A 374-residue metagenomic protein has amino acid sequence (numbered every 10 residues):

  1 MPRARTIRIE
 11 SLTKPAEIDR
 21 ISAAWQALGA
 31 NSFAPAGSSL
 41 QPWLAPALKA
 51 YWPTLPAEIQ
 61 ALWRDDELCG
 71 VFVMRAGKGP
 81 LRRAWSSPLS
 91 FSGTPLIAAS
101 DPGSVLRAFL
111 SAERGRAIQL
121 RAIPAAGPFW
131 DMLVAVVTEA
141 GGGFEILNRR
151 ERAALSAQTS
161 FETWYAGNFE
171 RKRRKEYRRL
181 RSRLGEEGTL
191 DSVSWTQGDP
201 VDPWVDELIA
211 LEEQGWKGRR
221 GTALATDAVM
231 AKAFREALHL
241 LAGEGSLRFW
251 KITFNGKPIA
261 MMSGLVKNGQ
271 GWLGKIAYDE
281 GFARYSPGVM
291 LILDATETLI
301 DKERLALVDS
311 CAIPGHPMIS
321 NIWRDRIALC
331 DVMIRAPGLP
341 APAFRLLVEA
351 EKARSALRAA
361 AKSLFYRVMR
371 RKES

Functional and structural regions predicted by a protein language model:
P2-S11, A135-E162, I300-S374: Active-site/acyl-donor-binding loops of N-acyltransferases
I9-D65, C69-R82, I123-N148, R152 (+1 more regions): A conserved beta-strand-loop-helix scaffold within acyl/acetyltransferase catalytic domains
L28-N31, A112, R367, R371: Surface-exposed polar/charged interaction patches
A57, R75-R150, V266-I334: Acyl-donor binding region in acyl/amide transferases
S86, E176, E186, R370-S374: Sequence-pattern detector for short linear motifs and compositional/periodic biases rather than a specific fold
F91-S92, P102-L106, R149-L155, S182-E187 (+7 more regions): Short C-terminal domain-edge/linker segments immediately following a structured domain
I97-S100, L155-Q158, T196-Q197, A336: Short beta-strand-to-loop capping motifs
